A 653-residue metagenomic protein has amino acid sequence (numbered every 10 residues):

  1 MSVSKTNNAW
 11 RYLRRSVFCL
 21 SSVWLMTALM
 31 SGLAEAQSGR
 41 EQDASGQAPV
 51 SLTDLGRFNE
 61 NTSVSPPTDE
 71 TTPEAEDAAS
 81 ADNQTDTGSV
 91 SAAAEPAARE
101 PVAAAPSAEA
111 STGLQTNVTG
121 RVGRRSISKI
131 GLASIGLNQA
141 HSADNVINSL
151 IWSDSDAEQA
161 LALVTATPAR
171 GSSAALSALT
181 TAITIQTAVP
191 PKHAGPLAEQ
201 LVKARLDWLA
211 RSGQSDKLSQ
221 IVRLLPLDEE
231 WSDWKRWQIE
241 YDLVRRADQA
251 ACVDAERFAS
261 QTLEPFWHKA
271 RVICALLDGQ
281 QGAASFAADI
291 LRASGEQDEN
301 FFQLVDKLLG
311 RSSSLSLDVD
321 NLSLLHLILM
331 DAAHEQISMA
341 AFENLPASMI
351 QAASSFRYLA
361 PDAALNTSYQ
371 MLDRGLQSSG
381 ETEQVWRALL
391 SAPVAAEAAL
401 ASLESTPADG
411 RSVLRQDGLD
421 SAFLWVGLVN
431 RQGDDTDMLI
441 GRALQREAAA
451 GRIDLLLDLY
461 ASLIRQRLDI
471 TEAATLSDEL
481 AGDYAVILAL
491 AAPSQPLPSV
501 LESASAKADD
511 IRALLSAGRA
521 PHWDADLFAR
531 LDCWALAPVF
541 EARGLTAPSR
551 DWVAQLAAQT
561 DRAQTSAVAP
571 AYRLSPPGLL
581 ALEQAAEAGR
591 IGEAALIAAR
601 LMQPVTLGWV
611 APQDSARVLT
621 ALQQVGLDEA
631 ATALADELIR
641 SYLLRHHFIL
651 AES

Functional and structural regions predicted by a protein language model:
M1-R40, S653: Gram-negative bacterial Sec-dependent N-terminal signal peptides
Q37-L137: Compositionally biased, proline/threonine/alanine/serine-rich low-complexity intrinsically disordered stretches
S126-G195, L201-R205: N-terminal, Lys/Arg-enriched amphipathic/low-complexity engagement segments that precede the first folded domain
V146-D154, T184-A194, Q220-E230, A255-E264 (+14 more regions): Solenoid-like repeat scaffolds
G195-V202, L227-W237, Q261-A270, Q297-Q303 (+14 more regions): Generic helix N-cap/helix-start motif at coil->alpha-helix transitions
W208, W237-D242, C274, I487 (+1 more regions): Residue-level signature for tetratricopeptide repeat
A250-L345: Extended amphipathic alpha-helical segments with heptad-repeat/coiled-coil character used for oligomerization, fusion
M339-R519: Extended alpha-helical solenoid scaffold regions that build the rod-like backbones of large eukaryotic assemblies
